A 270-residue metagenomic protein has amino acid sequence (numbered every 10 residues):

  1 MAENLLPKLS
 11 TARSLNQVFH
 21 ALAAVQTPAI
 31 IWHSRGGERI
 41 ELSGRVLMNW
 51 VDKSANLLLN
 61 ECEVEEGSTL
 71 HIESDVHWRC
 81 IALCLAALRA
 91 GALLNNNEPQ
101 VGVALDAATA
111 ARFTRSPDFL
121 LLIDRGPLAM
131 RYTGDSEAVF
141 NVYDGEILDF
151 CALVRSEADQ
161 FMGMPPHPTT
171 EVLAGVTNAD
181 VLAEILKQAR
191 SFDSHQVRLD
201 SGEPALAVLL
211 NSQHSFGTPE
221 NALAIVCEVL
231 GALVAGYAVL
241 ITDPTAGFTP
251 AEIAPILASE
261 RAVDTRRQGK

Functional and structural regions predicted by a protein language model:
M1-R13, H33-I40, V46, A55 (+1 more regions): Long terminal accessory regions outside catalytic cores
M1-S10, L128-V172: Flexible, non-catalytic linker and terminal segments flanking ANL/adenylate-forming cores
K8-I30, L186-R190: A short N-terminal helical cap/helix-turn-helix that marks the beginning of AMP-binding/adenylate-forming
I30-V64, M162-P219, P250-I253: Conserved AMP-binding/adenylate-forming core of the ANL superfamily
L57-E98, V197-Y237, I241-P244: Conserved AMP-binding/adenylate-forming
S74, A104-L105, D118-G126: Short beta-strand elements of ligand-binding domains
L93-T114, P127-N141, G145-E146, Q188-V208 (+1 more regions): Conserved ATP-dependent adenylate/AMP-binding module captured primarily in the ANL superfamily
